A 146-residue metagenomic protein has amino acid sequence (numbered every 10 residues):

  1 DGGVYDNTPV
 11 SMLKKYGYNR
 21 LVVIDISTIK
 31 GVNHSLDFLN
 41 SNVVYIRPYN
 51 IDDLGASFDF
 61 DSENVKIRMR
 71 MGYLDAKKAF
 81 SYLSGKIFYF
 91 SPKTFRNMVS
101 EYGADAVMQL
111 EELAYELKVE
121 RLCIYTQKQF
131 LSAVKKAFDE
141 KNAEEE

Functional and structural regions predicted by a protein language model:
G2-E146: Patatin-like phospholipase
